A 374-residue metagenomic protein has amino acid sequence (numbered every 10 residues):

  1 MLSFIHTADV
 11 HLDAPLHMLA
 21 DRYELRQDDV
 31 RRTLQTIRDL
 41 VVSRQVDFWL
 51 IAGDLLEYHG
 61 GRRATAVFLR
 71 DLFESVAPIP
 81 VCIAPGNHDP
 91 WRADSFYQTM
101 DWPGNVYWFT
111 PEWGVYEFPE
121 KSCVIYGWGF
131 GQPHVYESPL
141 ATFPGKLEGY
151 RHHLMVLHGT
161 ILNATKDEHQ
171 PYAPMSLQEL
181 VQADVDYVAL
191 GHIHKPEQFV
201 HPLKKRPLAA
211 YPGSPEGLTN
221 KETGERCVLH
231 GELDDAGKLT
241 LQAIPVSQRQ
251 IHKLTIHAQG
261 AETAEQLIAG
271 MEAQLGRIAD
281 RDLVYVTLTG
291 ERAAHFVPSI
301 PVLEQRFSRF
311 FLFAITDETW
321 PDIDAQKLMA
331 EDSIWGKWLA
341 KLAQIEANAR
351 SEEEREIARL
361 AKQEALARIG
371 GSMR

Functional and structural regions predicted by a protein language model:
M1-F68, E356, L360-R374: N-terminal active-site segment of His-dependent metallophosphoesterases
Y23, F48, E57-C227, E232: His/Asp/Glu-rich metal-coordinating catalytic cores of metallo-dependent phosphodiesterases/hydrolases acting on
R31-V42, V67-R70, L140-P144, E265-E272: Amphipathic, non-transmembrane alpha-helical secondary structure
S43-Q45, L147-G149, R277-A279: Glycine-rich phosphate-binding loop signature in dinucleotide/nucleotide-binding domains
A52, G191, T289: Conserved residues at the C-terminal ends of beta-strands
V200, L208, P212-P215, T219-T223 (+1 more regions): Glycine-rich, Lys/Arg-enriched anion-binding loops that position phosphate/diphosphate groups for phosphoryl
K238-R374: Accessory, non-catalytic peripheral segments of nucleic-acid enzymes
